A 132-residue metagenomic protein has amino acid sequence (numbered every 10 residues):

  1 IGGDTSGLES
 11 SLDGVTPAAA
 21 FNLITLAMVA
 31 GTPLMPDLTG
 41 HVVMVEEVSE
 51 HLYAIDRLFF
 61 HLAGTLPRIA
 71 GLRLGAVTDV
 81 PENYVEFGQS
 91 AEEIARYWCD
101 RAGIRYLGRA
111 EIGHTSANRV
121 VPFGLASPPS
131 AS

Functional and structural regions predicted by a protein language model:
I1-A27, G31: Conserved anion/nucleotide-ligand pocket segment
G3-D4, F21-L23, E46-V48, A76 (+2 more regions): Fold-independent oxyanion-binding glycine-rich loops and adjacent beta-strand/coil segments at enzyme active sites
S10-S11, A18, M35-D37, G64-L66 (+1 more regions): Solvent-exposed alpha-helices and their adjacent loops that cap or buttress functional pockets in soluble metabolic
P17-I24, E50-R57, P67, S90-E93: Conserved active-site and cofactor/substrate-binding residues in soluble primary-metabolism enzymes
V29, H61, W98: Residues that form generic nucleotide/phosphate-binding pockets
L34-Y84: Internal helical hairpin/lid segments
A76-S132: ATP/nucleoside-binding phosphotransfer catalytic cores, i.e., glycine-rich phosphate-binding loops
